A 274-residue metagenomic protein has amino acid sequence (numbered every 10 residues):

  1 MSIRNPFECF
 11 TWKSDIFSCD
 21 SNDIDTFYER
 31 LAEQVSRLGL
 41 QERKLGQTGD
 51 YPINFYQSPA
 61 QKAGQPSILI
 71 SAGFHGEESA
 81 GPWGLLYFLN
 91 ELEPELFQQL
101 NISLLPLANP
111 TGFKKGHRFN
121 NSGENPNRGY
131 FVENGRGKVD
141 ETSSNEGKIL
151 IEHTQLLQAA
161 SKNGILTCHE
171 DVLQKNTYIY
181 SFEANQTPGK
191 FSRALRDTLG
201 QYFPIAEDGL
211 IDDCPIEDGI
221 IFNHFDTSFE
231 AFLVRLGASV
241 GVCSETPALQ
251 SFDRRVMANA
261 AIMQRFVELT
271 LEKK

Functional and structural regions predicted by a protein language model:
M1-Y56: Short glycine- and acidic-rich boundary segments immediately preceding or forming the N-terminal edge of structured
I3-P6, E217-K274: Active-site-adjacent mobile loop/cap segments within catalytic or ligand-binding domains
S18-C19, G137-D140, F252: Second-shell loop/turn segments in exported
E42, F55, L104, I165 (+2 more regions): Conserved beta-strand scaffold positions in the cores of enzyme catalytic domains, especially in NTP/NDP-utilizing
G49-I70, F74: Acidic/His- and Gly-rich active-site-bordering loop/insert found across diverse amide/peptide-bond hydrolases
P52-P59, I179, E230-R235: Short, surface-exposed beta-strand/loop micro-motifs that present aromatic residues
Q65-P66, S79-D213, V234: Active-site/substrate-binding loop(s) of hydrolase catalytic cores
F74-G76, V132, P247-F252: A generic structural motif
